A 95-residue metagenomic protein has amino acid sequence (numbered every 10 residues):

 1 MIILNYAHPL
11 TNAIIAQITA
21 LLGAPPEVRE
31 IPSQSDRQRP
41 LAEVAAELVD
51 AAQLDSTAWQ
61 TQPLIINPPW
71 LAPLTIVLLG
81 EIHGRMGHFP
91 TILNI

Functional and structural regions predicted by a protein language model:
M1-T61, G80, G84-I95: Long, low-complexity, Lys/Arg-enriched
A7-N12, I65-I76: Gly/Ser/Thr-rich loops at beta-strand to alpha-helix junctions that form or flank small-molecule/cofactor-binding
